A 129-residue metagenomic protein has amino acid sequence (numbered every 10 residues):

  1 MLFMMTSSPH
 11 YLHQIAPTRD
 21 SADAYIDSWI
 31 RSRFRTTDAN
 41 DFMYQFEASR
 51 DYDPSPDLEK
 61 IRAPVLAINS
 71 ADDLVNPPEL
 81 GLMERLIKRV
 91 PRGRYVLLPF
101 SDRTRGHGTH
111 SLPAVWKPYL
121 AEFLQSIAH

Functional and structural regions predicted by a protein language model:
M1-L66, A71: Alpha/beta-hydrolase
V65, M83-L86: Long, His/Glu/Asp-enriched segments that create or flank divalent metal/ion-associated functional microenvironments
A71-D73, F100-S101: Acidic beta-to-alpha connecting loop that harbors the catalytic carboxylate
D73-L74, S111: Short, contiguous acidic/charged loop-to-helix segments that flank catalytic cores in large enzymes
L74-L82: Conserved alpha/beta-hydrolase "acid-adjacent" motif
R85, V90-H129: Catalytic active-site module of serine/aspartate enzymes centered on a nucleophile-bearing elbow/loop
